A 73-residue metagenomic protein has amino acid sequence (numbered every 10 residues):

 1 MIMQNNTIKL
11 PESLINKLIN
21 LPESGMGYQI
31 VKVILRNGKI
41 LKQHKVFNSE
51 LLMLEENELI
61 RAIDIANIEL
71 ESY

Functional and structural regions predicted by a protein language model:
M1-Y73: Motif-centric detector for short Cys/His coordination patterns
